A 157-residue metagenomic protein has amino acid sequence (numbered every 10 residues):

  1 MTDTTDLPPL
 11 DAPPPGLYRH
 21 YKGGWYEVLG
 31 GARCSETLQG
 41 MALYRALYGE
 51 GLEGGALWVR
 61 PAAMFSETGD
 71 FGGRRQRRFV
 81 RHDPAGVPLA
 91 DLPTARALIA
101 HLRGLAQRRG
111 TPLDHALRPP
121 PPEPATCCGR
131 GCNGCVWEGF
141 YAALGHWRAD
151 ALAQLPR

Functional and structural regions predicted by a protein language model:
T2, A85-P122, A142-R157: Intrinsic-disorder signal
T2-V87, H101-R108, L152-L155: Mixed-charge, low-complexity intrinsically disordered regions
T68, C135, A143: Residues that scaffold the ATP/ADP-binding catalytic core of kinase and kinase-like folds
G72, F140-A142: Single-residue recognition of alpha-helix boundary sites
E123-G139: Local cysteine-cluster metal-coordination motifs and their immediate loop/turn environment, predominantly Fe-S cluster
